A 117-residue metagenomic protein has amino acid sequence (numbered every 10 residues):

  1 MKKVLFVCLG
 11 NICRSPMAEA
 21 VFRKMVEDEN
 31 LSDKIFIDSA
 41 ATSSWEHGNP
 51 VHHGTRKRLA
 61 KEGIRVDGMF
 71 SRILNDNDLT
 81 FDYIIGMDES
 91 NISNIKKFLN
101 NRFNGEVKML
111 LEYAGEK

Functional and structural regions predicted by a protein language model:
M1-F81: Conserved active-site segments centered on acidic
S15, D88-E89: Helix N-cap/beta->alpha junction signal
Y83, E89-K117: Phosphate-binding/catalytic loops
